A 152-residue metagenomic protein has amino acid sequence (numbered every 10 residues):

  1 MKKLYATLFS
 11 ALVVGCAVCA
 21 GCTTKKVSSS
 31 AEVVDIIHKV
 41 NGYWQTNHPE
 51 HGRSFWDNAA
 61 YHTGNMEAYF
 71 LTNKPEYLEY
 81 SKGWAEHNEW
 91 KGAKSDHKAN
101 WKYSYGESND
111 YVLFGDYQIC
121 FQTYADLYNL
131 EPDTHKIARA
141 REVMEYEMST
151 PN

Functional and structural regions predicted by a protein language model:
M1-V27: Bacterial Sec-dependent N-terminal signal peptides
T24-N152: Glycan-recognition and catalytic cores of secretory/periplasmic carbohydrate-active enzymes
